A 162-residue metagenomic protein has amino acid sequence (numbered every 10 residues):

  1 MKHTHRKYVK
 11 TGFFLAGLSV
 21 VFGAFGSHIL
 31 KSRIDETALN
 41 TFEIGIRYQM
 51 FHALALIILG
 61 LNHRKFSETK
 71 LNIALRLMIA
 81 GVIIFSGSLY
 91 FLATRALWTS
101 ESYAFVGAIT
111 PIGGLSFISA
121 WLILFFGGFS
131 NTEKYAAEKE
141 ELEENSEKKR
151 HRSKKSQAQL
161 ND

Functional and structural regions predicted by a protein language model:
M1-D162: Polytopic transmembrane helical bundles with strong interfacial aromatic enrichment
